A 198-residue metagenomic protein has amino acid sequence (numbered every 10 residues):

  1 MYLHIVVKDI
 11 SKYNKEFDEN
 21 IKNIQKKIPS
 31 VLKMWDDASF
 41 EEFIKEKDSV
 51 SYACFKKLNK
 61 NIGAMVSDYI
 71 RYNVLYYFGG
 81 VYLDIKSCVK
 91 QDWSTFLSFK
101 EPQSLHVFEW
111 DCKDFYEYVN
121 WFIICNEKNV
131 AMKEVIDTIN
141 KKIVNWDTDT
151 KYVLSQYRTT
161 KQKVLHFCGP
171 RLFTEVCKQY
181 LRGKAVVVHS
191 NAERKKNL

Functional and structural regions predicted by a protein language model:
M1-D68, L83-L198: Glycosyltransferase-associated regions of secretory-pathway enzymes, highlighting luminal stem/catalytic domains
D68-G80: Small-residue hinge/turn detector
